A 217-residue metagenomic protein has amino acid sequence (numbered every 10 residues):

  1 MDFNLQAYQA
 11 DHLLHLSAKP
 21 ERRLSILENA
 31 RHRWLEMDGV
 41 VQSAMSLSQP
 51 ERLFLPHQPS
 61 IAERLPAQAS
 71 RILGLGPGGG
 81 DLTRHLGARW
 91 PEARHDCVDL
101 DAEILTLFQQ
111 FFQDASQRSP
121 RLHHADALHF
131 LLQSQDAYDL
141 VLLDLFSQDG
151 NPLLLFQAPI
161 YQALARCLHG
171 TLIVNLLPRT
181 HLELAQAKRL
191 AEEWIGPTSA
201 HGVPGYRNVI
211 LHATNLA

Functional and structural regions predicted by a protein language model:
M1-A69, A88: Rossmann-like AdoMet
F3, R52-R166, T180-L182, P204-Y206 (+1 more regions): The AdoMet/dcAdoMet-binding core of the Class I SAM-like
S17, L182-A217: Class I S-adenosyl-L-methionine
L35, L172, I210-L211: Well-ordered beta-strand positions enriched in small/hydrophobic/aromatic, beta-favoring residues
V40, F146, L177: Histidine- and/or cysteine-centered catalytic micro-motif in compact active-site loops
H169-L176: Conserved beta-strand signature within the Rossmann-like core of class I S-adenosyl-L-methionine
